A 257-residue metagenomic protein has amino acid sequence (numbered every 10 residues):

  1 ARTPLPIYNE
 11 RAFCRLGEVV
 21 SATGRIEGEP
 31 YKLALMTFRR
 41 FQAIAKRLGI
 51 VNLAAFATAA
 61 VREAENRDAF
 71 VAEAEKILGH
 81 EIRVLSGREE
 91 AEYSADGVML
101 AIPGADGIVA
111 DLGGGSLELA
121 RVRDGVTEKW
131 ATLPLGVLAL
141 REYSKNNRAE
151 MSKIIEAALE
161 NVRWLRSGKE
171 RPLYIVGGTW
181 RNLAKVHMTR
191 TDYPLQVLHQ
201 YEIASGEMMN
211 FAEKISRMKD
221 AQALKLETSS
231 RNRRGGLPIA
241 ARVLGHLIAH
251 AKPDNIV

Functional and structural regions predicted by a protein language model:
A1, A110-S116, V176-T179: A short acidic Gly-Thr/Ser loop motif
A1, F13-G17: Short polar catalytic/cofactor-binding loops
R2-I7, V126-E128: Beta-strand initiation motifs
E10-C14, I175: A structural signal for short, well-ordered beta-strand segments
V19-I50, T58-D106, R121-V257: Helical "lid/coupling" subdomains associated with nucleotide-phosphate turnover
A55: Dinucleotide-binding Rossmann-like beta1-alpha1 core, especially the glycine-rich loop that anchors the ADP
